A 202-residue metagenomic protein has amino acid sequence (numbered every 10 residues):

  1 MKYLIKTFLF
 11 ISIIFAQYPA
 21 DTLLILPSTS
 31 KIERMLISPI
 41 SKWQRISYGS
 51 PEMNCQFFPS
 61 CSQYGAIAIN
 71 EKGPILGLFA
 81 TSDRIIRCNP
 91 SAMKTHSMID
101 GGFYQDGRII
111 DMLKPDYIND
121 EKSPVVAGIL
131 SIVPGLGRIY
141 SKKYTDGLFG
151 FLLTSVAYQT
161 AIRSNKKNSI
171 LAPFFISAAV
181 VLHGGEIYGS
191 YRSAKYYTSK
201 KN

Functional and structural regions predicted by a protein language model:
Y3-A16: Sec-dependent N-terminal signal peptides
Q17-T22: Cleaved targeting-peptide boundary
L23-N202: Hydrophobic alpha-helical membrane segments
